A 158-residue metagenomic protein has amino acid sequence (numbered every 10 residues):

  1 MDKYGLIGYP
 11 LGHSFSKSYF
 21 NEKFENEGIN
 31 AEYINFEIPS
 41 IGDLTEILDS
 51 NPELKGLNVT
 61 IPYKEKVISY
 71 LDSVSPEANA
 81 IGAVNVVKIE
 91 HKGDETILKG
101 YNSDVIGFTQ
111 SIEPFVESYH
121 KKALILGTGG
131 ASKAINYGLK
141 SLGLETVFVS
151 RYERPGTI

Functional and structural regions predicted by a protein language model:
D2-F115: Phosphate/diphosphate ligand-binding glycine-rich loop within oxidoreductases
G8, G100-V105, I112, V116-L144 (+1 more regions): Glycine-rich adenosine-cofactor-binding loop
G12-H13, S132, R154: Alpha-helix N-cap/loop-to-helix initiation residues
Y152-I158: Adenosine-cofactor binding site in Rossmann-like domains, unifying the SAM/SAH pocket of S-adenosylmethionine-dependent
